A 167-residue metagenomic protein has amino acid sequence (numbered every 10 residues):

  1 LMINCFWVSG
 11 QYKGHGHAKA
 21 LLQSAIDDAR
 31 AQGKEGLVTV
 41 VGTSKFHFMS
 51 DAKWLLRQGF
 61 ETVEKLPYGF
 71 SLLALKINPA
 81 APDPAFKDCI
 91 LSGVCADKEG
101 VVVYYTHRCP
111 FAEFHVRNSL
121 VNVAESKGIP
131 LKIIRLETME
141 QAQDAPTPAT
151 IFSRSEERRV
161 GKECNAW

Functional and structural regions predicted by a protein language model:
L1-G10, V102-Y104: Conserved acetyl-CoA binding element of GNAT-fold acetyltransferases
C5-V8, G14-A29: Conserved acetyl-CoA-binding loop-helix of GNAT-fold acetyltransferases
D27-H47: Conserved GNAT acetyl-CoA-binding A-motif
V40-V41, A52, L56-L73: Conserved catalytic-core motifs of GNAT/GCN5-like acyltransferases
P67-S92: C-terminal "cap" of GNAT-fold acetyltransferases
I90-S126: Local sequence-structure signature of Cys/Sec-based thiol-disulfide redox active-site neighborhoods
P146-S155: Structural micro-motif
R158-C164: Conserved small/polar residues in nucleotide/adenosyl-binding loops
